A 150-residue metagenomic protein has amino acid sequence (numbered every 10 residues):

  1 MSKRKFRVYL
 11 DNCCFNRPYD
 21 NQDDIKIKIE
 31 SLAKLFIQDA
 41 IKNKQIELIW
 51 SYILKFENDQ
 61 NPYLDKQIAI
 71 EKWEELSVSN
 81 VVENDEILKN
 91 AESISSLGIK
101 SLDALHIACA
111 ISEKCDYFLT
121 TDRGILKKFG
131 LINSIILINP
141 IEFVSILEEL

Functional and structural regions predicted by a protein language model:
M1-R7, N21-S31, S96-L97, I111-L150: Acidic, PIN/NYN-like endoribonuclease modules and their adjacent C-terminal/linker elements
M1-W50, Q60-Q67, V144-L150: Short, well-structured N-terminal submotif of metal-dependent ribonuclease cores
C14, L54, I87, H106 (+1 more regions): Alpha-helix capping/helix-boundary segments
E47, S77-S79, I136: Conserved beta-strand segments of alpha/beta enzyme cores
I53-E57, E74-S96: Acidic catalytic patch
I68-K72, S79, E148: Extended, non-globular alpha-helical segments
V82, S101-A104, T120: Short beta-strand scaffold positions
